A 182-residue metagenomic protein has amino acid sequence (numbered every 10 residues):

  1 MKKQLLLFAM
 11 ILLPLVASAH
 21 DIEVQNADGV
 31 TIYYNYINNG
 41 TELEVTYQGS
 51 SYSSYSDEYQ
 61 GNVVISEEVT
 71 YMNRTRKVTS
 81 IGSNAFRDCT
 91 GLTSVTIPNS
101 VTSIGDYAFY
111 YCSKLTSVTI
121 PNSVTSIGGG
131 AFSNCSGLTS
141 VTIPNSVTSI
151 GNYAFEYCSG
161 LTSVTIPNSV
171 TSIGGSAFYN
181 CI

Functional and structural regions predicted by a protein language model:
K2-N84, N99, N122: N-terminal capping/linker segments that flank leucine-rich repeat
Q4-L7, F132, F155: Sparse, context-dependent recognition of short Cys/His-centered cofactor- or disulfide-binding micro-motifs
L6, P14-V16, G82, G105 (+3 more regions): Short, intrinsically disordered, low-complexity terminal segments
Y34-Y36, F132, F178: Short beta-strand element of the conserved SAM-dependent methyltransferase core
N38-G40, E58-S80, T90-S103, S113-S126 (+3 more regions): Structural signature of tandem-repeat unit edges
